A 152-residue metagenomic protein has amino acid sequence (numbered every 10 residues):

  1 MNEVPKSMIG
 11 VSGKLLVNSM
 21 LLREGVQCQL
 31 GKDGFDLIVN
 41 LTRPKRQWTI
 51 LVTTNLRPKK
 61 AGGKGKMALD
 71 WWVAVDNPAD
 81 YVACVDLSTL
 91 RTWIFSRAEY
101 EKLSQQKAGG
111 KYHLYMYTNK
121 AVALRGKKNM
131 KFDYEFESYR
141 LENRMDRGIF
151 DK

Functional and structural regions predicted by a protein language model:
M1-D33, V39-K152: Mixed-charge (Asp/Glu-Lys/Arg
